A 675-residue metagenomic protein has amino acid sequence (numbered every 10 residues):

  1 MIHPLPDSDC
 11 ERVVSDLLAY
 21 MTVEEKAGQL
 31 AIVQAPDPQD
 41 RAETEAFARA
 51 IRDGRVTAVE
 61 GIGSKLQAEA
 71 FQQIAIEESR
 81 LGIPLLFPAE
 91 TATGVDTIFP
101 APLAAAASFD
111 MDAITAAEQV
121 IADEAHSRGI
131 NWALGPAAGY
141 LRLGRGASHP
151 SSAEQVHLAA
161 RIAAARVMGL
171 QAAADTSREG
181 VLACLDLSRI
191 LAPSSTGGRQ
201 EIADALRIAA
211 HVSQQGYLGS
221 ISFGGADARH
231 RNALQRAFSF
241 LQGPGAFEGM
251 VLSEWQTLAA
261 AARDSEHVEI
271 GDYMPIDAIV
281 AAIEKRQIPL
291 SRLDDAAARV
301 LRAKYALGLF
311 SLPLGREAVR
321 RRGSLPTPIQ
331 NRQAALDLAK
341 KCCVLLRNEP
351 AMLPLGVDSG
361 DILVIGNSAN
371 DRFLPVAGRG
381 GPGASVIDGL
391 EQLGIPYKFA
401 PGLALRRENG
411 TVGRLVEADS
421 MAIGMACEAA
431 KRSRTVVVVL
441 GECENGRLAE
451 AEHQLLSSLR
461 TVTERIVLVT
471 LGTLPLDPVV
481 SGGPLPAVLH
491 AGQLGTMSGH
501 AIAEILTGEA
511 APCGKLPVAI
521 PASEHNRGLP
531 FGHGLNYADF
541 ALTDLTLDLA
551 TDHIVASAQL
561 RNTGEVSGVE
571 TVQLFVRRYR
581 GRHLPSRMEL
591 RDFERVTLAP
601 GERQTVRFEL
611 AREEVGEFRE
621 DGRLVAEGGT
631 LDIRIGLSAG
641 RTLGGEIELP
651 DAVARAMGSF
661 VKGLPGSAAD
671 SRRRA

Functional and structural regions predicted by a protein language model:
M1-D186, E201-D272, V280-L309, A335-A351 (+3 more regions): N-terminal beta-rich core of secreted/periplasmic extracellular enzymes
M1-S8, R41, S127, R199-V212 (+6 more regions): C-terminal non-catalytic regions of proteins with extracellular/luminal or membrane-system context
E43-T44, L85, S151, P326-I329 (+3 more regions): Alpha-helix boundary/capping detector
V95, L141, L191, D371 (+1 more regions): Feature marks short, surface-exposed loop/turn motifs that line or immediately flank catalytic pockets and channel
A107-F109, T196, E266, P326 (+2 more regions): Short, contiguous strand/loop micro-motifs
S188, S194-R199: Eukaryotic compositionally biased low-complexity/IDR segments
R299, L307-P313, E317, L440: Short helix-loop capping/hinge segments that flank enzyme active sites or metal/cofactor-binding pockets
S311-I329: Flexible, acidic loop-helix segments that line cofactor/substrate-binding pockets
